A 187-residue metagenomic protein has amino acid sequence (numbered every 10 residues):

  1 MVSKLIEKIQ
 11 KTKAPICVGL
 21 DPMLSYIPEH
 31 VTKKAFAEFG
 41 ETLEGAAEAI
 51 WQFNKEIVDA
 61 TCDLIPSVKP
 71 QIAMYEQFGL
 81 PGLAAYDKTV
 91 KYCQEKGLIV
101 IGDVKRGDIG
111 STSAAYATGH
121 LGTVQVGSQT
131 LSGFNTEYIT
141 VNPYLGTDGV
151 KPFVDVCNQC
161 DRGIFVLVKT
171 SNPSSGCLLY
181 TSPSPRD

Functional and structural regions predicted by a protein language model:
M1-A60: N-terminal glycine-rich anion-binding loop in soluble enzyme alpha/beta folds
T12-I16, L64-P66, K96-L98, N135-E137 (+1 more regions): Short, well-ordered coil/turn segments that N-cap beta-strands
V18, V68, D103, I139: Conserved, mostly hydrophobic/aromatic
D21-S25, A73-Y75, K105-I109, Y144 (+1 more regions): Active-site beta-loop-alpha junctions enriched in small/polar residues
V58-D63, V154-Q159: Acidic (Asp/Glu)-rich catalytic clusters
L64-I65, I72-G127: N-terminal active-site wall of soluble small-molecule enzyme domains
E137-L145: Catalytic beta/alpha-barrel core
Y180-D187: Conserved small/polar residues in nucleotide/adenosyl-binding loops
